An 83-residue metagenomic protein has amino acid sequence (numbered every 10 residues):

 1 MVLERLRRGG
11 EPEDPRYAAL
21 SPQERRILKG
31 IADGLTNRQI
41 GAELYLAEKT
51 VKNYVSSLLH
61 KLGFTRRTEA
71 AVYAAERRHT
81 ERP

Functional and structural regions predicted by a protein language model:
M1-A18, P22, R26, R78-H79: Short, flexible helix-to-coil linker/hinge segments that flank and couple to helix-turn-helix
P15-P22, G30, Y45-K49, N53: Residues at secondary-structure transition points
A32-L35, A75-R78: Short helix-capping/turn signature of helix-turn-helix
G34-E69: Recognition helix of helix-turn-helix DNA-binding domains
E43, V72-R77: Charged/polar positions on well-ordered alpha helices
E81-P83: Actinobacteria-biased recognition of intrinsically disordered, low-complexity terminal regions
